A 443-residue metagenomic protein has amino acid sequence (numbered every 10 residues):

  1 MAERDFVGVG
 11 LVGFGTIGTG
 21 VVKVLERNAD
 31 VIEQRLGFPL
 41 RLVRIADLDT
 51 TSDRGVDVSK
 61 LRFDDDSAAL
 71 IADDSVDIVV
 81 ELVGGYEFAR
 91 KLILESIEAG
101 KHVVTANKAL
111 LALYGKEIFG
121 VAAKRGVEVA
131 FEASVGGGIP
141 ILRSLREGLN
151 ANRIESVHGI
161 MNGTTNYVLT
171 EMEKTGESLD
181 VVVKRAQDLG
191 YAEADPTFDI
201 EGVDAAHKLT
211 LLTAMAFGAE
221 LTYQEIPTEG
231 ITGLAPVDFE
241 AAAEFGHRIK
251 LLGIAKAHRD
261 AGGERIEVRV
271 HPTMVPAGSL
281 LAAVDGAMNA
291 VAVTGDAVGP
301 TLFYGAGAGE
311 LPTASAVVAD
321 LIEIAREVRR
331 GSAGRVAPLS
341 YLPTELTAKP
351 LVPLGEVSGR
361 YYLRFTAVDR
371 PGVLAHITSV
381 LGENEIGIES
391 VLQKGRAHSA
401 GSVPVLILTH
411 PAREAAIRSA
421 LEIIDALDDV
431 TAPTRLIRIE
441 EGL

Functional and structural regions predicted by a protein language model:
M1-A99: N-terminal glycine-/serine-/threonine-rich beta1-alpha1-beta2 phosphate-ribose binding loop of Rossmann-like
F88-A99, K108-E147: Rossmann-fold NAD(P)-binding glycine/threonine-rich loop
H102-V104, I388: A short hydrophobic/small-residue beta-strand
A123-D204, L211: Rossmann-like NAD(P)H-binding beta-loop-alpha module
V181-A283, M288-A290: Substrate-binding/catalytic subdomain of NAD(P)-dependent oxidoreductase enzymes
I231, A277, G299-T301, G305-L311: Glycine-rich phosphate/pyrophosphate-binding beta-alpha loops
H271-D296, E310-L311, G382-S399: Low-complexity, glycine/alanine/valine/leucine- and proline-rich hydrophobic stretches
A316, L321, A325-L443: A conserved regulatory-domain signal marking ACT and ACT-like small-molecule sensing domains and adjacent regulatory
